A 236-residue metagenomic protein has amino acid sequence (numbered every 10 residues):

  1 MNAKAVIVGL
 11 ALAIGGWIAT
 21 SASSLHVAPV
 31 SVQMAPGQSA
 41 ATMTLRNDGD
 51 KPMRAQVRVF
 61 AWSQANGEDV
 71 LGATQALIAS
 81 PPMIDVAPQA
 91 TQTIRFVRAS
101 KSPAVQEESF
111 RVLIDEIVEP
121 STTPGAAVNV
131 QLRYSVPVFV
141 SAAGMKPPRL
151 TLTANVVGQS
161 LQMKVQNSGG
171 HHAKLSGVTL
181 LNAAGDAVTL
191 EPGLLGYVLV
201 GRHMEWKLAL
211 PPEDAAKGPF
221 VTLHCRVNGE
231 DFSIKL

Functional and structural regions predicted by a protein language model:
M1-V8: Bacterial N-terminal signal peptides that target proteins for export
V8-W17: Bacterial N-terminal signal peptides
A22-D48, G144-V157, L195: Beta-sheet-dominated interaction scaffolds and their linkers
L45-G49, K164-G169: Asparagine-centered strand-capping/turn motif at beta-strand->loop junctions
K51-V59, H172-V178: Short, hydrophobic/aromatic beta-strand segments
A61-T74, S121, L181-L190: Short aromatic-acidic-glycine turn motif
V70, T74-S102, V188-D214: Intrinsically disordered, low-complexity Pro/Gly/Ser/Thr-rich segments with frequent PxxP/GP/PP motifs and embedded
A99-M145, E213-L236: Terminal connector regions
